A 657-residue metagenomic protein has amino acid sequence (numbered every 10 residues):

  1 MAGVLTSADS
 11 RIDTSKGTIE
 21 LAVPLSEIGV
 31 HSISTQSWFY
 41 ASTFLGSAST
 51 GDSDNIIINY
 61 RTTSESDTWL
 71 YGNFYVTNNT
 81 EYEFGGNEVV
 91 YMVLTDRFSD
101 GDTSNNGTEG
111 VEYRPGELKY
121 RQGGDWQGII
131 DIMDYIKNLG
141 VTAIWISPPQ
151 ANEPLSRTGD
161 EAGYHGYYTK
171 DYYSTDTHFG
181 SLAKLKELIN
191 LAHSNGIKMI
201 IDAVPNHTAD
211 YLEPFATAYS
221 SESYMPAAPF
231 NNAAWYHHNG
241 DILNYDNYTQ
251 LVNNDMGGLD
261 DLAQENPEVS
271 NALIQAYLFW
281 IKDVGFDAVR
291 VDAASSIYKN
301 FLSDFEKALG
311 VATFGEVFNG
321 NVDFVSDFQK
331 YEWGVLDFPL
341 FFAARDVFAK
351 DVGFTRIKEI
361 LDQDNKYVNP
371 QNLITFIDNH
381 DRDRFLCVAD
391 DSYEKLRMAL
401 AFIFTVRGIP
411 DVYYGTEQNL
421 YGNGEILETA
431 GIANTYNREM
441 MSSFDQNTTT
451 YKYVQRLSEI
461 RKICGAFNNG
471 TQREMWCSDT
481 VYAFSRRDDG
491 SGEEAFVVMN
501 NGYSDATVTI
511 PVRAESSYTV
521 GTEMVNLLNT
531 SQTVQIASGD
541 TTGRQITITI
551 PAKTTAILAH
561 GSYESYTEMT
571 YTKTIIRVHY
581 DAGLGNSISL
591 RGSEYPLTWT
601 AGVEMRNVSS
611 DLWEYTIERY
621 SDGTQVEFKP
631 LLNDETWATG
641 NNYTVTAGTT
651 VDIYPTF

Functional and structural regions predicted by a protein language model:
E20-L25, Q545-I548, L612-Y620: Exposed aromatic-hydrophobic patches
L21, V89-L94, A143-P148, G166 (+10 more regions): Structural recognition of the beta-strand scaffold that forms the well-ordered cores of secreted hydrolase catalytic
S26-E81, W637, A647-T656: Acidic/polar low-complexity flexible segments
T35-F39, A556, T624-F628: Exposed beta-strand face motif in extracellular beta-rich ectodomains
Y82-V89, L94-V284, K299-F324, D346-V347: Substrate-binding/active-site clefts of carbohydrate-active enzymes
F98-G107, R384-L386, L584-N586, L597-W599: Short, solvent-exposed loop/turn elements at domain surfaces
H207, Q275-F376, D391-Y393, A401-T405 (+6 more regions): Active-site-proximal helices and loops of the catalytic beta/alpha 8
R577-Q625, L631-T649: Aromatic-rich carbohydrate-binding modules that target alpha-glucans
